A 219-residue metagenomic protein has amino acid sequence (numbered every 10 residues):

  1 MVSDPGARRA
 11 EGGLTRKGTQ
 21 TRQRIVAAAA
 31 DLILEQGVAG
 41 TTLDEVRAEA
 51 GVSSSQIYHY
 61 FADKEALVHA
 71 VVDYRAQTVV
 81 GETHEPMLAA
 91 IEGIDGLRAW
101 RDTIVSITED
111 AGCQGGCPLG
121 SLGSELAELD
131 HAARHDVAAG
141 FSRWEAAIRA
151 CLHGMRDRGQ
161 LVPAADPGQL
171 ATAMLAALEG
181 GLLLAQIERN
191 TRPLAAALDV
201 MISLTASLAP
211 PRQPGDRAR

Functional and structural regions predicted by a protein language model:
M1-Q20, P211-R219: N-terminal intrinsically disordered/low-complexity leader segments
R24, A28, L32-A66, A70: Helix-turn-helix
F61, S121-L129: Short helix-capping/turn signature of helix-turn-helix
A70, H84-G116, P167-M174: Hydrophobic alpha-helical connector segments
D73-V79: Short, basic, alpha-helical segments at the C-terminal edge of helix-turn-helix-like DNA-binding modules
V80, D95-A99, H131-D157, Q169-T172 (+2 more regions): Amphipathic alpha-helical packing segments from all-alpha helical-bundle domains
I107-D110, G154, M174-R192, L204-Q213: Amphipathic C-terminal alpha-helical segment
G120, A147, A165-L184, V200-L204: Hydrophobic alpha-helical segments that form the core of small-molecule binding pockets and/or dimer interfaces
